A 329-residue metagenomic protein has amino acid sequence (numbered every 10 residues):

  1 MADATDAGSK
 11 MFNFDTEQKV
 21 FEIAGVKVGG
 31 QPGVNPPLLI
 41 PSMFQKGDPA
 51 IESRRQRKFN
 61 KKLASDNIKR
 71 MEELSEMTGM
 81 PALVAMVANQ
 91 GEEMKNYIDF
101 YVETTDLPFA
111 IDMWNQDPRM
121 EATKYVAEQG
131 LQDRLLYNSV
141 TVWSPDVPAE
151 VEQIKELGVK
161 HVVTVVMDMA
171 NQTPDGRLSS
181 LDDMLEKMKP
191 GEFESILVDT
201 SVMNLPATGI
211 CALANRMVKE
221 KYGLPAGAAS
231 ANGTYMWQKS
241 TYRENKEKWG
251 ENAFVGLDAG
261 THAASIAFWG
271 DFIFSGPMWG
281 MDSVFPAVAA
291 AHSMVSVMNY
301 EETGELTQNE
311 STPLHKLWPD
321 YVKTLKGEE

Functional and structural regions predicted by a protein language model:
M1-T5: Intrinsically disordered, low-structural-confidence terminal and linker regions
A7-G29, I40, K46, F274-E329: Extended, intrinsically disordered, low-complexity segments
G8-D15, A82, E244-E247: N-terminal start-of-chain detector that recognizes signal peptides and the immediate post-cleavage beginning
F12-F14, F21, F44, F59 (+8 more regions): Phenylalanine-focused residue identity feature
K19-G176: Active-site beta->alpha loop and helix N-cap motifs at the rims of alpha/beta catalytic domains
E52, S75-A82, E103-T104, S195-D199 (+5 more regions): Generic alpha-helix detector with strongest preference for long hydrophobic helices that associate with membranes
E150-N299: Catalytic alpha/beta core domains of metabolic enzymes, predominantly
